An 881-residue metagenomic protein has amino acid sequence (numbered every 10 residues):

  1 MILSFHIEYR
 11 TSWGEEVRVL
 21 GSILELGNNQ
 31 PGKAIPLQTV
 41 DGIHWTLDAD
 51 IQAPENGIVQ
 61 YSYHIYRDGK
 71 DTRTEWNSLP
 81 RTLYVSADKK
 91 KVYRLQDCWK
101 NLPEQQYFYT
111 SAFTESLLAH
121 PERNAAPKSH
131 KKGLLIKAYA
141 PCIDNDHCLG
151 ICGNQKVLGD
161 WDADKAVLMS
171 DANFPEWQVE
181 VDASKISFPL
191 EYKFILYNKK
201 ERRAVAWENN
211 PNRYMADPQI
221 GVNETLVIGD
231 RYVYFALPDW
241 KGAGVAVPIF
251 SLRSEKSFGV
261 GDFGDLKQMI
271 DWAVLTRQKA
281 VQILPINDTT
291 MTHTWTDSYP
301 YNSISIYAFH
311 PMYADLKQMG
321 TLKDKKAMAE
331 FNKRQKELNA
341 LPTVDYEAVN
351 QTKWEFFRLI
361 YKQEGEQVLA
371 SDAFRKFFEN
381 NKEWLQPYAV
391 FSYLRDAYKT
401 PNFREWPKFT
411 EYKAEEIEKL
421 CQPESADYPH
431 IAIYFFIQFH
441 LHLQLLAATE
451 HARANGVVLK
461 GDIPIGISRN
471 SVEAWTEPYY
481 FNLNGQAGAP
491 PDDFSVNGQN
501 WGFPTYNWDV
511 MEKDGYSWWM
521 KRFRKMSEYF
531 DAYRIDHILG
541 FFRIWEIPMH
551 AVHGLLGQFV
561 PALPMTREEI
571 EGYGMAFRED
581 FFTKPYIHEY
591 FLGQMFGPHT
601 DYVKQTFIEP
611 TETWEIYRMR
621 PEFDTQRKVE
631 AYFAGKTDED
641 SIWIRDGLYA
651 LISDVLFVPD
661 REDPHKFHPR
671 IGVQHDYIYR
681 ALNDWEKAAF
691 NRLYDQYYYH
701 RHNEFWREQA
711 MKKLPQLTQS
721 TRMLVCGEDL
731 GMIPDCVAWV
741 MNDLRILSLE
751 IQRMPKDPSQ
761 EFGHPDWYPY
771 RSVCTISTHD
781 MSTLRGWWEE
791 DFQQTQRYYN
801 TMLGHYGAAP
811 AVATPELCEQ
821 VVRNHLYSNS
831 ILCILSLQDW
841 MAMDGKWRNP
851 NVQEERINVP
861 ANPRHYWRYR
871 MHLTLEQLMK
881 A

Functional and structural regions predicted by a protein language model:
I2-E8, G133-Y139: A short, amphipathic beta-strand motif
R10-N56, Y66-A87, A140-F188, Y197-I220 (+2 more regions): Aromatic-rich carbohydrate-binding modules that target alpha-glucans
G14, I58, D146, P189 (+2 more regions): Short secondary-structure junction motifs
K89-Y93: Catalytic "initiation/cleavage/transfer" segments centered on a nucleophilic residue and adjacent nucleic-acid-engaging
L95-W99: Boundary detector for helix-to-coil junctions that initiate low-complexity/charged tails
Y107-K131, L135, D182-K185, A216-A881: Catalytic cores of glycan-processing enzymes that make or break glycosidic bonds
